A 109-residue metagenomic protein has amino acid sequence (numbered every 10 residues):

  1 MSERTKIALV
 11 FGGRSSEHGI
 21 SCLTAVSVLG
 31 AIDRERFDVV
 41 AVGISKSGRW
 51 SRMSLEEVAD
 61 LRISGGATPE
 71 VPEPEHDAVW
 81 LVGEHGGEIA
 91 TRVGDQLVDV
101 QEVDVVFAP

Functional and structural regions predicted by a protein language model:
M1-P109: ATP-binding N-terminal substructure of ATP-dependent carboxylate-amine bond-forming enzymes
